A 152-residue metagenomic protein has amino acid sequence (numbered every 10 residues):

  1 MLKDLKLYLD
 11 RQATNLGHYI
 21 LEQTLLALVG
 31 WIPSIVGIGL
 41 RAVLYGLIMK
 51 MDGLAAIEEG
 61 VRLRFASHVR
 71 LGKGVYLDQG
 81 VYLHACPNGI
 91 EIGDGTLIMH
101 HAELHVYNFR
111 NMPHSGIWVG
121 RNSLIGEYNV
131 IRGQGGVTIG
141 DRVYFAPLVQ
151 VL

Functional and structural regions predicted by a protein language model:
M1-V151: Domain-scale signature associated with acetyltransferase and cell-envelope carbohydrate enzymes
